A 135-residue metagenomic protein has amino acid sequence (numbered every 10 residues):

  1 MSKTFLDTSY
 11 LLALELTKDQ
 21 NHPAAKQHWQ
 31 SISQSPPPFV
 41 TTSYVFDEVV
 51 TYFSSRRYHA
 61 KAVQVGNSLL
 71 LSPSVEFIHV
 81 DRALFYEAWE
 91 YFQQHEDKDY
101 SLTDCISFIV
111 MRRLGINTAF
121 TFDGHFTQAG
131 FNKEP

Functional and structural regions predicted by a protein language model:
M1-T41, S54-G66: Short, well-structured N-terminal submotif of metal-dependent ribonuclease cores
D7, E48, D104, D123: Acidic active-site catalytic centers that drive phospho-/nucleotidyl reactions and related ester hydrolyses
L11, F46, F126-T127: A generic structural signal for short hydrophobic patches within well-formed alpha-helices
S35-P36, S72-P73, A129: Structured helix-beta-strand junction loops
E76-N117: Active-site neighborhoods of divalent-metal-dependent phosphate/nucleic-acid chemistry enzymes
F108-I109, R113-P135: Acidic, PIN/NYN-like endoribonuclease modules and their adjacent C-terminal/linker elements
